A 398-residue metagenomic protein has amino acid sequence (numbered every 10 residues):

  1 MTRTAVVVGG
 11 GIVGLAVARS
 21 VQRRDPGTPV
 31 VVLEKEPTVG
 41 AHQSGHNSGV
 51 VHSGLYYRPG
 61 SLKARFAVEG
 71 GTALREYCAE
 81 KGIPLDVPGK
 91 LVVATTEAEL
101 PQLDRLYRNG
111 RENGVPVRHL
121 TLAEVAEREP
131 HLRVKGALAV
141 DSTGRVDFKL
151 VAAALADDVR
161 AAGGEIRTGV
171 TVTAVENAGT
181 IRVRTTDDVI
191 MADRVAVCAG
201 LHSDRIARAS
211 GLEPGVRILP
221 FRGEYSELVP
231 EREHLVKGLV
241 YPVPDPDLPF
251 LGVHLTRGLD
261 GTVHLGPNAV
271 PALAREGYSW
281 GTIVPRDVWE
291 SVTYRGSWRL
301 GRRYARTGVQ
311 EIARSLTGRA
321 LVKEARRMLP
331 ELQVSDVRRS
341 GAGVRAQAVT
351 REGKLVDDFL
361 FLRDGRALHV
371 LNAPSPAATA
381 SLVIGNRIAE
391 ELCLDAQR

Functional and structural regions predicted by a protein language model:
M1-V13, V31: Beta1/beta-strand and adjacent pyrophosphate-binding region of the FAD-binding site in flavoprotein oxidoreductases
A16, V175-I283: Flavin-dependent oxidoreductases
Q22-H46: Glycine-rich FAD pyrophosphate-binding loop
G49-E124, V134, G252-V253, T262-H264 (+2 more regions): Dinucleotide-binding Rossmann-like beta1-alpha1 core, especially the glycine-rich loop that anchors the ADP
R58-E69, V93-Q102, L138-D157, R167 (+2 more regions): Short beta-strand to alpha-helix junction loop
P84-A94, L106, H119, E124-G163 (+3 more regions): Helix-loop-beta segment of a Rossmann-like dinucleotide-binding subdomain
A123-A126, R217-F221, E231, L300-S375: Flavin (FAD/FMN) cofactor-binding core of flavoprotein oxidoreductases
L138-R194, C198-R205, A380-L392: Helical element adjacent to the flavin cofactor pocket in flavoenzyme catalytic cores
